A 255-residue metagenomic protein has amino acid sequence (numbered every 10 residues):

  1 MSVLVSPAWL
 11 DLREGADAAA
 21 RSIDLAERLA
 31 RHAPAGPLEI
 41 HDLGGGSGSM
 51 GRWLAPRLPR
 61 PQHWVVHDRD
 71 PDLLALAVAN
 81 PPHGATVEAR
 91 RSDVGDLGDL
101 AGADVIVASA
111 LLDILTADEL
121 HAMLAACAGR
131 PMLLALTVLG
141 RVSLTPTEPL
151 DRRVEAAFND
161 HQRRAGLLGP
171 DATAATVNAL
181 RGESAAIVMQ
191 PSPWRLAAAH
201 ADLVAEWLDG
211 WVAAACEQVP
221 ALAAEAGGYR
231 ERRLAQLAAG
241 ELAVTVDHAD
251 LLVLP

Functional and structural regions predicted by a protein language model:
M1-A33: Class I SAM-dependent methyltransferase Rossmann-like catalytic core, especially the SAM/SAH-binding loop
G36-G46: Conserved class I S-adenosyl-L-methionine
G48, L54-D96: Class I SAM-dependent methyltransferase SAM/SAH-binding core
V107: A conserved beta-strand element that flanks and buttresses the S-adenosyl-L-methionine
A110-L111: Short catalytic micro-motifs in class I SAM-dependent methyltransferases
I114-A128: A short, conserved alpha-helix within the catalytic core of class I
G129-P191: Conserved catalytic/acceptor-binding region of the Class I
V188-A239: C-terminal helical/coil "lid" or tail adjacent to the Rossmann-like core of SAM-dependent
